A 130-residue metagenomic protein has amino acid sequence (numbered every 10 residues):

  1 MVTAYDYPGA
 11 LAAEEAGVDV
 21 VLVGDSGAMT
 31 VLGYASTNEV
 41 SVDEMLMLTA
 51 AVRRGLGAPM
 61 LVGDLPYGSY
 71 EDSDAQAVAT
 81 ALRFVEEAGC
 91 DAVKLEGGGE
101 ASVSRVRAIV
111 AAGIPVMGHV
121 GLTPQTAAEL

Functional and structural regions predicted by a protein language model:
M1-L130: Alpha/beta enzyme core
